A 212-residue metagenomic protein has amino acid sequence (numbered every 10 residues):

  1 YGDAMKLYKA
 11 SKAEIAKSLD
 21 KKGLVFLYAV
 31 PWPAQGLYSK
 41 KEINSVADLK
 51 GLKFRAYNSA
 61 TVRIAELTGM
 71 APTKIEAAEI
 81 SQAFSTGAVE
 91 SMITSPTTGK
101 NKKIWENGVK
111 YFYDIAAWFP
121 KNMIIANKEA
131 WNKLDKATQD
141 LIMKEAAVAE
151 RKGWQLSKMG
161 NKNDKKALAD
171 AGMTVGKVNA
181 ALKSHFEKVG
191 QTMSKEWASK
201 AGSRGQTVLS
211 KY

Functional and structural regions predicted by a protein language model:
Y1-D3, S11-Y212: N-terminal secretory/targeting leader peptides
L7: Soluble or luminal CAZymes and related metallo-dependent hydrolases
